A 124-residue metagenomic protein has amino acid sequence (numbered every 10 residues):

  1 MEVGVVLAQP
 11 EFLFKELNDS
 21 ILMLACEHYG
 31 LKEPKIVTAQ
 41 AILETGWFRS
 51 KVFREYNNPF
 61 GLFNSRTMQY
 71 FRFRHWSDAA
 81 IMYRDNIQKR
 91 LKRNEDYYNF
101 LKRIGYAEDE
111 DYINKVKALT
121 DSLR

Functional and structural regions predicted by a protein language model:
M1-R124: Catalytic cores of secreted/periplasmic lytic hydrolases that degrade extracellular macromolecules
